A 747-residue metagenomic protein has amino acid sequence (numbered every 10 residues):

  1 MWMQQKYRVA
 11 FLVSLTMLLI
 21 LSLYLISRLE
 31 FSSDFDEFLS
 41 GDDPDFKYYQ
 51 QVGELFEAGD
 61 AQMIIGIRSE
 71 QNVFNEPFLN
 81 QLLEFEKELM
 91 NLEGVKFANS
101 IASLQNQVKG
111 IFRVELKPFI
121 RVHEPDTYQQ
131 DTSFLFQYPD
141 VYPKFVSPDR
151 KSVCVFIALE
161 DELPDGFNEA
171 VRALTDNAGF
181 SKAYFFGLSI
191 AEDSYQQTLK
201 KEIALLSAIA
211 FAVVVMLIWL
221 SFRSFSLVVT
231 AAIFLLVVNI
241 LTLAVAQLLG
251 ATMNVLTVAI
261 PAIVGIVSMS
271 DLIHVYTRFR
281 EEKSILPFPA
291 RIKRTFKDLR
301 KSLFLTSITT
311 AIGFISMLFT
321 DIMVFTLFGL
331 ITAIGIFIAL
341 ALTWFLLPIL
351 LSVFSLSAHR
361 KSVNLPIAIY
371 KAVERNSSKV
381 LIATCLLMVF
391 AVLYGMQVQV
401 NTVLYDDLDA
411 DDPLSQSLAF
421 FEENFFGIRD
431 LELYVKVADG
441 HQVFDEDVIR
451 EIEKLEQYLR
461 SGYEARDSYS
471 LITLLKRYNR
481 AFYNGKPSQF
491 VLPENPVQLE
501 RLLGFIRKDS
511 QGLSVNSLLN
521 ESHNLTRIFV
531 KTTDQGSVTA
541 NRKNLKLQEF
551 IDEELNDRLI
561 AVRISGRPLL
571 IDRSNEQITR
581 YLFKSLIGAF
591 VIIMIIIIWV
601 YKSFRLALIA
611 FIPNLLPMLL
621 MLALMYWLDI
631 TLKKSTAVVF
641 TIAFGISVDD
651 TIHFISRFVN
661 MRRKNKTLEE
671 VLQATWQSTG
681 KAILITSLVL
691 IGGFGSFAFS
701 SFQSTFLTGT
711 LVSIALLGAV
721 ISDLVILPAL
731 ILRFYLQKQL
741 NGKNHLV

Functional and structural regions predicted by a protein language model:
M1-A210, V215-S226, R360-F583, L746: Feature of extramembrane
M1-E37, V122, F136-Q137, E162-D406 (+2 more regions): Membrane-embedded transmembrane helical bundles of large multi-pass transporters/channels
